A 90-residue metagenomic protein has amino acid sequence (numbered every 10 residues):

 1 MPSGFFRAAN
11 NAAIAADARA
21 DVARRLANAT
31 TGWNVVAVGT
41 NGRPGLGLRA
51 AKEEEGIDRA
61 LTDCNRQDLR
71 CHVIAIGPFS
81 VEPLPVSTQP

Functional and structural regions predicted by a protein language model:
M1-P90: Secreted/extracellular ectodomain signature
